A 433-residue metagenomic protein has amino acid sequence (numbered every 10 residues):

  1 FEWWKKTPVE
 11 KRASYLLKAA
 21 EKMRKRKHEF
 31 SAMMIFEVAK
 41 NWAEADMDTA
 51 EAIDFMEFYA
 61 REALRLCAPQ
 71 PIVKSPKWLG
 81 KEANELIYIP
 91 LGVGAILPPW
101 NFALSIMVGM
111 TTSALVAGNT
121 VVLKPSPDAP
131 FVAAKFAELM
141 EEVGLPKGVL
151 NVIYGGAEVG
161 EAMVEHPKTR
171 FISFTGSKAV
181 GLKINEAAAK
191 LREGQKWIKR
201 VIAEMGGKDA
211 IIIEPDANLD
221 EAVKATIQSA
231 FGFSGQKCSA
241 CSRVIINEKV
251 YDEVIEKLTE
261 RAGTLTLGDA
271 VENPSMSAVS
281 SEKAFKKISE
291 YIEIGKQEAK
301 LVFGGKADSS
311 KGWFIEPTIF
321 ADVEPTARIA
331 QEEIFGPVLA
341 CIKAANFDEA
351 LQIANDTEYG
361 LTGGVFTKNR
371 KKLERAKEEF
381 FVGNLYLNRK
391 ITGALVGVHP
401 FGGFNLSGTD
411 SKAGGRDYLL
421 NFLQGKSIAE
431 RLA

Functional and structural regions predicted by a protein language model:
F1-I72: Glycine-rich loop-to-alpha-helix module at the N-terminal edge of alpha/beta enzyme cores
F1-L16, R26-K27, L145, T169 (+7 more regions): Conserved C-terminal structural/oligomerization subdomain of aldehyde/semialdehyde dehydrogenase
K11-K18, K22-K25, E29, M33 (+8 more regions): A non-catalytic, amphipathic alpha-helix used as a structural packing/dimerization or gating element in enzyme scaffolds
K22-M23, N41-W42, A52-D54, L66 (+10 more regions): Flexible loop/turn segments at secondary-structure boundaries
I35, A63-E221, N273, A344 (+1 more regions): Rossmann-like NAD(P) dinucleotide-binding subdomain of oxidoreductase/dehydrogenase enzymes
M56, A133-F136, M163, I184 (+4 more regions): Hydrophobic packing residues within well-ordered alpha-helices of enzyme cores
G144, F171, A179-E324, N346 (+4 more regions): ALDH superfamily catalytic-core signature
